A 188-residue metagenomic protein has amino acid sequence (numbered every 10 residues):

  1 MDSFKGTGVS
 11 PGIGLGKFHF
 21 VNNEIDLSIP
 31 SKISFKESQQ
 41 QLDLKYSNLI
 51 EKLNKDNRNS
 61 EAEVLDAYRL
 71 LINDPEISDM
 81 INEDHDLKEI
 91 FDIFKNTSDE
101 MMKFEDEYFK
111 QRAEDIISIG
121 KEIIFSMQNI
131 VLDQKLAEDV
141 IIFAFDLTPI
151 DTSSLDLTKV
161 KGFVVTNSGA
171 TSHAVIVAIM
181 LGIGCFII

Functional and structural regions predicted by a protein language model:
M1-I188: Non-catalytic, soluble scaffold/interaction modules
